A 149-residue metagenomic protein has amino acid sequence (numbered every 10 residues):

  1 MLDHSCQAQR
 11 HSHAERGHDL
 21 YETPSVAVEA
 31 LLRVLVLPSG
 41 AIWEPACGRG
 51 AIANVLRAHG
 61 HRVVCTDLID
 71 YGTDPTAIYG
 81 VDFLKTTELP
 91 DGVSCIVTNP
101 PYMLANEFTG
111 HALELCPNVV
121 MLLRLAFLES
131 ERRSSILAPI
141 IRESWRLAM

Functional and structural regions predicted by a protein language model:
M1-M149: Class I S-adenosyl-L-methionine-dependent methyltransferase catalytic core
